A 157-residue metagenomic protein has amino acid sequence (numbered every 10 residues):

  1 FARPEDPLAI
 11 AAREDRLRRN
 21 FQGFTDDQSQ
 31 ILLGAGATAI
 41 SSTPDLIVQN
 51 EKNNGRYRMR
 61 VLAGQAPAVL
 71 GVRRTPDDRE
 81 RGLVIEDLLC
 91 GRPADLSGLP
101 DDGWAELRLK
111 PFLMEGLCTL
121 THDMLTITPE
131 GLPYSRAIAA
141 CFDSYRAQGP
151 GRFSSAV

Functional and structural regions predicted by a protein language model:
F1-P100: C-terminal scaffold of the Radical SAM
N53-R56, L83, R108, L117 (+2 more regions): Exposed alpha-helical structural elements
P67, P93-A94, C118, Q148-G151: Intrinsically disordered or highly flexible coil/loop and linker segments, enriched in small and charged/polar residues
R79, L83, W104-L107, E130-A137: Generic recognition of stable, solvent-exposed alpha-helical segments in well-folded globular domains
P100-E115: Short amphipathic alpha-helical interaction segments
L113-D123: A short, conserved structural fragment
M124-T128: Minor-groove-contacting beta-hairpin "wing" of winged helix-turn-helix DNA-binding domains
E130-V157: Short, amphipathic alpha-helical interaction segments positioned at domain boundaries
